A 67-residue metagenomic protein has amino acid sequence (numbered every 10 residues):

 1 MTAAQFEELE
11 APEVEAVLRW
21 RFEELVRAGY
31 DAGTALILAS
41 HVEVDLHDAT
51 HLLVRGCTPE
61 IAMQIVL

Functional and structural regions predicted by a protein language model:
M1-L67: General marker for long, soluble alpha-helical cores
